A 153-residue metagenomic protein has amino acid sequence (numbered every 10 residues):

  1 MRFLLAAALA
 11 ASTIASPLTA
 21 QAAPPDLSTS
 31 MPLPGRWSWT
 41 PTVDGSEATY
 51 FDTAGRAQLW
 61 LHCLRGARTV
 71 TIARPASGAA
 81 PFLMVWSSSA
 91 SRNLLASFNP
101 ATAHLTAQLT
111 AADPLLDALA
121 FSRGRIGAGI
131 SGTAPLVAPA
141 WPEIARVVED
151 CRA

Functional and structural regions predicted by a protein language model:
M1-L4: Positively charged n-region of N-terminal signal peptides that target proteins for export
A6-S16: Bacterial N-terminal signal peptides
A11-T13, D52, C63, F98 (+1 more regions): Sterically constrained small-residue positions within well-ordered secondary structures of folded domains
A20-P81: N-terminal secretory signal peptides
Q21-A22, S91-A153: Internal interaction segment
A48-T49, F82-M84, R125-A128: Short polybasic amphipathic segments
W60, F82-L83, A140, V148: A short, polar/proline- and glycine-enriched secondary-structure boundary/capping micro-motif
A80-R92: Extended low-complexity, serine/threonine- and proline-enriched intrinsically disordered segments
